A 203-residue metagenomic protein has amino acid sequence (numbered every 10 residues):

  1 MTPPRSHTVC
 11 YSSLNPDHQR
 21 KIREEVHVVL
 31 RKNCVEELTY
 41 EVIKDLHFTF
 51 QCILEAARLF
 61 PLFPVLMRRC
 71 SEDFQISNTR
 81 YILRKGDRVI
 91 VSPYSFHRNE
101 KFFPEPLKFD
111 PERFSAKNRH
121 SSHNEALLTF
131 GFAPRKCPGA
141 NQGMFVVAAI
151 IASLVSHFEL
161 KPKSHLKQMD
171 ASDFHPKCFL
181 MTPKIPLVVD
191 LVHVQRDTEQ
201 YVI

Functional and structural regions predicted by a protein language model:
M1-H27, A56, R84-S92, L128-T129 (+3 more regions): Central I-helix of cytochrome P450 enzymes
M1-P4, V35, L46, E112-A116: Conserved cytochrome P450 catalytic core segment spanning the I/J/K helices
P16-Q19, N141-L180: Cytochrome P450 heme-binding "Cys pocket" and the immediately downstream C-terminal segment
E36-R80, I185: Conserved cytochrome P450 K-helix E-x-x-R motif and the immediately C-terminal K′/meander segment
E37, T79, A116-V147, D173-C178: Cytochrome P450 heme-thiolate "Cys pocket" and heme-binding signature region
H47, Q75, I82-R84, R88-S92 (+5 more regions): Beta-strand cores of modular interaction/reader domains in eukaryotic scaffold and signaling proteins, especially PDZ
S77, V91-N118: Conserved cytochrome P450 K-helix/beta-meander segment immediately N-terminal to the heme-binding cysteine loop
C178-I203: C-terminal helix/juxtamembrane-tail motif
